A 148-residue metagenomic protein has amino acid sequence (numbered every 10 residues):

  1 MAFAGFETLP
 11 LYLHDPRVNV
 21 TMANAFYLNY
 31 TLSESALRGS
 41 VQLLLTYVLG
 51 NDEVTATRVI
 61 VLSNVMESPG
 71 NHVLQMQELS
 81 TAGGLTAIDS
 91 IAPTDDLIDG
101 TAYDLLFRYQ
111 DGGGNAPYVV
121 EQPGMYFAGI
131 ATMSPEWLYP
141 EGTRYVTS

Functional and structural regions predicted by a protein language model:
M1-G5, N115-T147: Short beta-strand elements
E7-P10: N-terminal edge beta-strand
H14-T21: Short beta-strand segments of immunoglobulin-like
N24-L28: Structural beta-strand segments of beta-rich domains
T31-L37, Y47-N51, Y109-D111: Extracellular acidic, Ser/Thr/Pro-rich low-complexity tracts
G39-L43: Short beta-strand elements bearing conserved aromatic residues within extracellular beta-rich modules
G50-L62: Surface-exposed loop/edge segments in extracytoplasmic proteins
E67-Y103, G112-G114: Signal that preferentially marks extracellular ectodomain short beta-strand elements of beta-sandwich modules
